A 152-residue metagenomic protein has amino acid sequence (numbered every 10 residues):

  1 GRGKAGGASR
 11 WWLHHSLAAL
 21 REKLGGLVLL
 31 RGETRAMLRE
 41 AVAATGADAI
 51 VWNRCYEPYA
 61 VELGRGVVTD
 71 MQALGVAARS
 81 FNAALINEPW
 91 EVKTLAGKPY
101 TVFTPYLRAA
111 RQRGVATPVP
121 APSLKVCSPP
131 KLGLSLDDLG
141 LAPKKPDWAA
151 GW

Functional and structural regions predicted by a protein language model:
G1-V115: Trp/Phe/Arg-rich N-terminal binding region typifying the photolyase-homology
K98-W152: Glycine/tryptophan-enriched, flexible segments
